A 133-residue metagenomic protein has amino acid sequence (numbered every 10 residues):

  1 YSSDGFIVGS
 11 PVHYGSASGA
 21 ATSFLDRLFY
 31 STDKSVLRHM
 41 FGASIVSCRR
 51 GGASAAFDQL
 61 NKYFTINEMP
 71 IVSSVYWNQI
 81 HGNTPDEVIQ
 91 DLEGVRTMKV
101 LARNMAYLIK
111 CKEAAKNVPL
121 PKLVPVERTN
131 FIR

Functional and structural regions predicted by a protein language model:
Y1-S2, I71-R133: Glycine-rich phosphate/pyrophosphate-binding loop and the adjoining helix
Y1-Y76: Helix-loop-strand module that forms the ligand-binding subsite of alpha/beta enzymes
